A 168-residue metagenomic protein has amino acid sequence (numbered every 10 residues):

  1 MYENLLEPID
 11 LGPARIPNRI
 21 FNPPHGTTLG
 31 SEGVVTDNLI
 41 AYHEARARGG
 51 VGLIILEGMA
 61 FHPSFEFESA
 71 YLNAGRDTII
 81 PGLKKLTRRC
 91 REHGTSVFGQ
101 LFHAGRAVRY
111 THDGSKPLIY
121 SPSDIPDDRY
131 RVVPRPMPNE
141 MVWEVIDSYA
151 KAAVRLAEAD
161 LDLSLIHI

Functional and structural regions predicted by a protein language model:
M1-F102, P134, V145, A153: N-terminal capping/small domains of soluble enzymes
V51, L161-D162: A structural motif
F102-A159: Non-globular sequence segments
I166-I168: Conserved small/polar residues in nucleotide/adenosyl-binding loops
